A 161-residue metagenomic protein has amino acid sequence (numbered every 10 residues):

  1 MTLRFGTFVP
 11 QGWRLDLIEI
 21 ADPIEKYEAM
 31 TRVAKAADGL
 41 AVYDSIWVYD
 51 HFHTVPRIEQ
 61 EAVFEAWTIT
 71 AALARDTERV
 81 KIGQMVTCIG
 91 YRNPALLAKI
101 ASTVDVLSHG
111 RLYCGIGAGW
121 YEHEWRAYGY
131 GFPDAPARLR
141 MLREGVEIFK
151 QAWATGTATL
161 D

Functional and structural regions predicted by a protein language model:
M1-D76: N-terminal beta1-alpha1-beta2 module of alpha/beta enzyme domains
M1-F5, L40-D44, T77-I82, S108-L112 (+1 more regions): Short, well-ordered coil/turn segments that N-cap beta-strands
P10-G12, R79, G119-E122: Short connector loops/turns at beta-strand edges and beta->alpha or beta->beta junctions
I18, T54, M85, A127-D134: Short amphipathic alpha-helical segments at helix-loop
Y49, M85, G115-G117: Structural motif
E59, G90-D161: Internal, glycine-rich beta/alpha segment that forms the wall or movable "lid" of small-molecule/cofactor binding
E59-G83, M141-A152: Alpha-helix-loop-beta-strand connector modules within alpha/beta enzyme cores
G83-Y91: Conserved strand-turn element in the central/C-terminal portion of the radical SAM core barrel that lines
